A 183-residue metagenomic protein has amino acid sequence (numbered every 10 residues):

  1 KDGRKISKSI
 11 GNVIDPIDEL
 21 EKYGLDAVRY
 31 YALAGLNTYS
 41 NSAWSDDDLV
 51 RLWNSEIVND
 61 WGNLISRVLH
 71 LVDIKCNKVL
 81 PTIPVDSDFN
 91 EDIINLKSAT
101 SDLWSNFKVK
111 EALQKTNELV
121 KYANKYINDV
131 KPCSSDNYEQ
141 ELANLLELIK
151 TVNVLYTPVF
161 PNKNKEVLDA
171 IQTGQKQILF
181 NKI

Functional and structural regions predicted by a protein language model:
K1-F89, Q172-I178: Catalytic adenosine-cofactor/nucleotide-binding cores of aminoacyl-tRNA synthetases and other
K5-S7, V28, N90, A112-L113 (+2 more regions): Intrinsically disordered, low-complexity segments enriched in polar/charged residues with Gly/Pro, especially when
D15-P16, D48, A99, T151-L155: Short, hydrophobic/aromatic alpha-helical segments in well-folded domains
E19-L20, L49-D60, V85-D92, S105-K115 (+1 more regions): Secondary-structure capping and boundary motifs in well-ordered enzyme cores
N41-D46, I94-D102: Short, charged/polar, low-complexity loop and linker segments that flank or interrupt alpha-helical bundles
I65-T100, V120-D136: Conserved, charged catalytic cores of large soluble enzymes
D102, F107-I183: Basic, alpha-helical terminal appendages of large translation-related enzymes
